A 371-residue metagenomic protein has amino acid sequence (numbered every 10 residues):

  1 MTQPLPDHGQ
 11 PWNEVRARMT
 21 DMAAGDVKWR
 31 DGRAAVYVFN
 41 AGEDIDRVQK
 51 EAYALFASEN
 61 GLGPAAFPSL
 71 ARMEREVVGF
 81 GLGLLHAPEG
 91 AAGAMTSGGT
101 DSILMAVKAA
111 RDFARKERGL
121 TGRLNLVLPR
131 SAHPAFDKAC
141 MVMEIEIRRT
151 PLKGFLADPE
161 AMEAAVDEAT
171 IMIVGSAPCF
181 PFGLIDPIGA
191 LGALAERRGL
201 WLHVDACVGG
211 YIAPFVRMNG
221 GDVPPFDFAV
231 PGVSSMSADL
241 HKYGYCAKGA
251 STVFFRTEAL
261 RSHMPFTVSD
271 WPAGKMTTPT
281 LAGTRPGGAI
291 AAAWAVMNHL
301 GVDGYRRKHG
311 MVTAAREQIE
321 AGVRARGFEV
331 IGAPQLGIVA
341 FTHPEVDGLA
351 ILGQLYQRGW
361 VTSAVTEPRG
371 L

Functional and structural regions predicted by a protein language model:
M1-G90: N-terminal entrance/gating region of PLP-dependent enzymes' catalytic architecture
V38-A41, G61-A65, E89-S97, A238-H241 (+1 more regions): A short glycine/serine-rich beta->alpha loop
S58-A65, P88-A94, R123, I147-T150 (+4 more regions): Glycine- and acidic
S69-L70, G93-T100, L128-P129, V365-T366: Active-site nucleophile and cofactor-binding loops and adjacent substrate-binding regions of central metabolic enzymes
G83, K108-D112, W294-H299: Short glycine/serine- and small hydrophobic-enriched flexible loop segments
S97-V268, P272-K275: Conserved PLP-enzyme active-site core in the AAT-like
M218-Q335, T342-P344: Active-site C-terminal subdomain of aminotransferase-like
G327-G359, V365: Conserved PLP-binding catalytic core of the aspartate aminotransferase-like
